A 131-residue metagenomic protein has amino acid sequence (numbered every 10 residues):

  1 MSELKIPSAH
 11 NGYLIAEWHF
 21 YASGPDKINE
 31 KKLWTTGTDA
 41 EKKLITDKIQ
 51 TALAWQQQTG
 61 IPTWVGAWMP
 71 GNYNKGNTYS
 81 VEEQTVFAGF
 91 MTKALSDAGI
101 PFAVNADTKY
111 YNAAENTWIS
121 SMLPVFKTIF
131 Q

Functional and structural regions predicted by a protein language model:
M1-A98, F126-T128: Extracellular glycoside hydrolase catalytic/binding regions
N74, I100-K127: Aromatic/acidic polysaccharide-binding cleft in carbohydrate-active enzymes
